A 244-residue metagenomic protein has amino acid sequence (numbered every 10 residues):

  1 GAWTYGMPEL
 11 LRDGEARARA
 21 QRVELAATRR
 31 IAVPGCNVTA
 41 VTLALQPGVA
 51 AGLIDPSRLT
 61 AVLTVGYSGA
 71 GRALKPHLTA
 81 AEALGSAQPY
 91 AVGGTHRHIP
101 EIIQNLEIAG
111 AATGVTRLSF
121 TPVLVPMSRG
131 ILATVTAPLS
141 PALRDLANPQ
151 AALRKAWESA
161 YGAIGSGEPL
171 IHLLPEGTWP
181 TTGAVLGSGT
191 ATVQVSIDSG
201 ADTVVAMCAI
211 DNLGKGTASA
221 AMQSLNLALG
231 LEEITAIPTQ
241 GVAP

Functional and structural regions predicted by a protein language model:
G1-V92, A112, S196-S199, I234-T235 (+1 more regions): N-terminal Rossmann-like NAD(P) cofactor-binding subdomain of oxidoreductases, focused on the glycine-rich
I31, L153, A221: PAPS/PAP-binding and catalytic site of the sulfotransferase fold
C36, P141, N212: Residue-level signal for short, function-critical loop segments
A40, P149-L153, T217: Short amphipathic alpha-helical segments
L43-P47, E101-N105, A220-L227: Alpha-helical scaffold segments in soluble metabolic enzymes
S57, L63, Y67-A206: C-terminal substrate-binding/catalytic lobe of Rossmann-fold NAD(P)-dependent oxidoreductases
A163-G165, T182-P244: C-terminal helical cap and adjacent loop that interface with cofactors, partners, or active-site loops
